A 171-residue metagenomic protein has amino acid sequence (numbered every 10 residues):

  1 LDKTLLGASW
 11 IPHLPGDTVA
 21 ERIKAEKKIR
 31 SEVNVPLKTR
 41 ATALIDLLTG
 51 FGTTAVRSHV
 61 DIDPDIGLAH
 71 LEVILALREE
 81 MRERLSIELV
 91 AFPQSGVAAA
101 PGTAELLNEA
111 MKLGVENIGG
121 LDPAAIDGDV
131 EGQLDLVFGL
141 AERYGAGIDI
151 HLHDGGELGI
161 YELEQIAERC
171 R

Functional and structural regions predicted by a protein language model:
L1-G7, H59-P64, L89-A98, G147-E157 (+1 more regions): N-terminal-biased segments
K3-L37, E109-N117, Y144, E162-R171: Active-site gating loops and adjacent loop-to-helix segments of metal-dependent hydrolytic enzymes
A8, P12-H13, D17-T18, V60-L68 (+3 more regions): Generic alpha-helix signal with a bias toward terminal, lower-confidence helices and secondary-structure junctions
H13-T18, A43-G50, N108-A110, V137-L140: Short hydrophobic/aromatic-rich motifs at helix boundaries and adjacent loops
A20-H70, I74, R82-S95, L113-A125 (+1 more regions): Divalent metal-dependent hydrolysis catalytic cores, especially in the metallo-beta-lactamase
A69-E83, A99-R171: Histidine/acidic residue-rich metal-binding segments in metalloenzymes
